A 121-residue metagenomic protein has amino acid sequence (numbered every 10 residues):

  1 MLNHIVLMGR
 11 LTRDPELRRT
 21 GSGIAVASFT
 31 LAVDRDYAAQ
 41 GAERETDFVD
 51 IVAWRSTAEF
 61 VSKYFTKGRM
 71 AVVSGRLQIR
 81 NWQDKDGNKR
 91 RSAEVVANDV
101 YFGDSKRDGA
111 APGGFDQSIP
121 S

Functional and structural regions predicted by a protein language model:
M1-N3, E16-S22, A39-R44, D86-N88 (+1 more regions): Acidic, gly/ser/pro-rich intrinsically disordered tails
L2, V26-S28, F48, S92 (+1 more regions): Hydrophobic residues on conserved beta-strands that form the core of alpha/beta folds
I5-L11, L31, K67-I79, A97-V100: OB-fold and OB-like beta-barrel modules that bind single-stranded nucleic acids
R13-L17, D36-A38, A58, R80-D84: Short beta-turn/strand-loop junction motif enriched in small, turn-promoting residues
R19-V33, R91: Short aromatic-glycine-enriched beta-strand elements
A39-K63: A beta-strand/beta-hairpin structural motif
I51, D84-D104: OB-fold/S1-family single-stranded nucleic acid-binding modules
W54-R90: Beta-rich strand-turn-strand
